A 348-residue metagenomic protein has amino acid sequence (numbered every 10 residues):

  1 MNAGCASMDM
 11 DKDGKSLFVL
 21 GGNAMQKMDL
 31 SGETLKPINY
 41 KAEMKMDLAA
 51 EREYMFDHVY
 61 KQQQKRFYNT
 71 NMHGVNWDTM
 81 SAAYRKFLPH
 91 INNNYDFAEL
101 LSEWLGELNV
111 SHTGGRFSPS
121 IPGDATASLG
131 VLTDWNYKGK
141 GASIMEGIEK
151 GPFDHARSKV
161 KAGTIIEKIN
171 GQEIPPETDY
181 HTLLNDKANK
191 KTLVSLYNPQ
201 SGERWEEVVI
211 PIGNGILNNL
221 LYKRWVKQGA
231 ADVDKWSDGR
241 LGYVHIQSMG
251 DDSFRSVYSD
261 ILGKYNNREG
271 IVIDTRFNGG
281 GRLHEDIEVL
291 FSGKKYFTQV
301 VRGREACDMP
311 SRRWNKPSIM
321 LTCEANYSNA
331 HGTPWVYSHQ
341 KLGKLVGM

Functional and structural regions predicted by a protein language model:
N2-F18, F153: Conserved beta-propeller blade repeats
F18-N23, Y197-N198: Beta-strand C-termini and the immediately following turn/loop, strongest in propeller blades
G22-S31: Structural motif
L30-L108, H112-G114, K138, A142: Terminal targeting/pro-maturation regions of precursor/exported proteins
Q64-R66, E167, Q172-M348: Cleft-lining beta-strand/loop regions that shape enzyme active-site pockets
T70-D78, A98-L101, T113-G123, K159 (+2 more regions): Short coil/turn segments at secondary-structure boundaries
L88-K140, G202-Q228: Extended, small/polar residue-biased N-terminal targeting/export presequences and adjacent propeptide/linker tracts
D124-E177, D251, Y327: PDZ/PDZ-like domain segments forming the peptide/carboxylate-binding groove, activating on the N-terminal beta-strands
